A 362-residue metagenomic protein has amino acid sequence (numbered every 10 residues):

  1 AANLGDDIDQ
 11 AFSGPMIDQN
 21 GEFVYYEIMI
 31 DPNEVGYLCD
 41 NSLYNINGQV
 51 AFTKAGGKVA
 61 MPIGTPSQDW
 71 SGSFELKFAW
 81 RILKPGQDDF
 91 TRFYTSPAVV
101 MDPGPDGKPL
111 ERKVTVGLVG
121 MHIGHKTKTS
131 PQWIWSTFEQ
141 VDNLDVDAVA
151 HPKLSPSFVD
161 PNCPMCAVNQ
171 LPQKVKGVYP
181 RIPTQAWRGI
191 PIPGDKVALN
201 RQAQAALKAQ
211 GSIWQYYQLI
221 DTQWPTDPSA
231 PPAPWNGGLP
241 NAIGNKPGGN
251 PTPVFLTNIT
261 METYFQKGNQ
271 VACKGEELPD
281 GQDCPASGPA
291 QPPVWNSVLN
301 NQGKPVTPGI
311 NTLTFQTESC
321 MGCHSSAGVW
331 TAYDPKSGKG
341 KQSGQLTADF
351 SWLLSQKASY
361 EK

Functional and structural regions predicted by a protein language model:
A1-P109: A domain-level signal for the mature, folded cores of soluble proteins
A1-Q19, D31-P32, T91-F93, L118-H122 (+1 more regions): Sequence context surrounding c-type heme c attachment/ligation sites in exported
S96, E111-V114, V119: Extended, non-transmembrane interaction/recognition domains
G107-L110, P308-I310: Generic recognition of flexible, low-complexity loop/linker segments
